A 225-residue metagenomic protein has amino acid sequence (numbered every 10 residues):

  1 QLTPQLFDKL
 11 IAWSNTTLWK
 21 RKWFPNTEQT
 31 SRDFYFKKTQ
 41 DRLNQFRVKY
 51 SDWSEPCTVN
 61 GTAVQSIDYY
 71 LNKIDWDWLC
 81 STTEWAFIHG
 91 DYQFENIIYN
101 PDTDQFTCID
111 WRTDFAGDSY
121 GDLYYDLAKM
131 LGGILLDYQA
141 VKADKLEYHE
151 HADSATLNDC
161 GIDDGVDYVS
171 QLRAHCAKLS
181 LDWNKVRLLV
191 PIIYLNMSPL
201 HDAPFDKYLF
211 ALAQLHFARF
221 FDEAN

Functional and structural regions predicted by a protein language model:
Q1-F7, T16, V48-W53, T113-D114 (+3 more regions): A glycine-centered beta->alpha junction motif in the catalytic cores of kinase/phosphotransferase enzymes
Q1-P56, I67-K73, D77-T82, I88 (+2 more regions): Conserved kinase catalytic-core helix
Q5, F34, K38, S66 (+10 more regions): Preference for well-ordered, secondary-structure-rich cores of eukaryotic proteins
K9, W13, K129, Q171 (+2 more regions): Alpha-helical elements of Rossmann-like donor-binding domains used by nucleotide-donor carbohydrate transfer enzymes
S14-T30, D41, Q45-R47, Q139-L146 (+4 more regions): Phosphate/pyrophosphate-binding loops and the adjoining catalytic core of nucleotide-dependent enzymes
G61-Q65, T103-F106, L181-N225: Regulatory N- and C-terminal appendages and interdomain linkers associated with kinase/kinase-like NTP transferase
Y69-D122: Active-site acidic catalytic loop and adjacent metal/ATP-binding pocket of ATP-dependent phosphoryl transfer enzymes
F106, D114-H175, P191-F205: Active-site activation/catalytic loop segments of kinase-like enzymes and analogous catalytic loops in related
